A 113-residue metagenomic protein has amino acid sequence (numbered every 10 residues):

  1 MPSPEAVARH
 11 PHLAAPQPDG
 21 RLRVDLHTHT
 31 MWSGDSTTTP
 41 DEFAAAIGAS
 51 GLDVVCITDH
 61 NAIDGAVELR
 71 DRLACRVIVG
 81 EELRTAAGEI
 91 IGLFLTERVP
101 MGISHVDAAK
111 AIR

Functional and structural regions predicted by a protein language model:
M1-A87, V106: An N-terminally biased module of ancient metal coordination in phosphate/nucleic-acid-related enzymes
G88-L95: A basic- and aromatic-enriched beta-loop-alpha substructure that forms the phosphate/nucleotide- and DNA/RNA-contacting
E97-G102: Short helix-loop capping/hinge motifs at secondary-structure junctions, enriched in acidic/polar residues
D107-R113: Short, intrinsically disordered, charge-balanced linker/junction segments flanking boundaries in proteins
